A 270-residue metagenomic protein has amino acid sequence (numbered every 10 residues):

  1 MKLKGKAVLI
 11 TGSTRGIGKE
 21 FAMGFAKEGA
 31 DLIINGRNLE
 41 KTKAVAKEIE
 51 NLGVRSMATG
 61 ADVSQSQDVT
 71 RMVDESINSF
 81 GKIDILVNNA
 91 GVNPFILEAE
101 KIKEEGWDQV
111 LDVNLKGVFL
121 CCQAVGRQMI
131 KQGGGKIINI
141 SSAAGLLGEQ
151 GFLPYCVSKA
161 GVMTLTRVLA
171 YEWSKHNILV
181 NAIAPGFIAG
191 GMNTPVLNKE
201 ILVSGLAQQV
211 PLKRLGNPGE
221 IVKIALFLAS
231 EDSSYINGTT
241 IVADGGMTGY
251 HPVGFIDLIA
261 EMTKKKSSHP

Functional and structural regions predicted by a protein language model:
A7, T14-G16, N38: Conserved glycine-rich cofactor-binding loop
L39, G60-M72, E104, G219-E220: The beta1-alpha1 cofactor-binding region of Rossmann-like NAD(H)/NADP(H)-dependent oxidoreductases
L97-A99, K103-L111, L206: Substrate-binding pocket helix/loop in short-chain dehydrogenase/reductase
C122, S158, T166: Active-site helix of classical SDR
R127, Y171-K175, S234: Alpha-helical segment proximal to the catalytic Tyr-Lys
I130, G134, L179, R214-A243 (+1 more regions): C-terminal substrate-recognition "lid" of short-chain dehydrogenase/reductases
S142: Residue(s) in the substrate-gating loop at a strand-loop-helix junction that position the organic substrate next
